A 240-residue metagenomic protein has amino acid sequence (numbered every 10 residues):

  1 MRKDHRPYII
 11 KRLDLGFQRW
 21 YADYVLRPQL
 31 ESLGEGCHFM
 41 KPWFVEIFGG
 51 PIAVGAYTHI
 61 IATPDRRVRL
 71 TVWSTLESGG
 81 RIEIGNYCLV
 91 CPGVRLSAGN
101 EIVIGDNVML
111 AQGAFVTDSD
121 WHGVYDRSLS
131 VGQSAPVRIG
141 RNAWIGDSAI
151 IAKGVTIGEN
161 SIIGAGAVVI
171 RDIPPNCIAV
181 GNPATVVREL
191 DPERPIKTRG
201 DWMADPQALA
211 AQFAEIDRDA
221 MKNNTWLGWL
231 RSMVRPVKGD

Functional and structural regions predicted by a protein language model:
M1-T117, G140-R141, P175, A184-R188 (+1 more regions): Domain-scale signature associated with acetyltransferase and cell-envelope carbohydrate enzymes
E77, L129-I139: Glycine-rich NAD(P)-binding loop of Rossmann-like domains
R95-E101, D147-S161, A167-R171: Beta-rich strand-turn-strand
D120-W121, R127-L129, I173, E189-L190: Conserved catalytic-core motifs of eukaryotic protein kinase domains, centered on the activation segment
G123-S130, P195-D201: Short glycine/proline- and charge-enriched loop/turn segments that cap or connect secondary-structure elements
P136-V137, G154-V155, N176: A short, glycine- and basic residue-enriched loop/turn that sits immediately adjacent to a domain's principal
